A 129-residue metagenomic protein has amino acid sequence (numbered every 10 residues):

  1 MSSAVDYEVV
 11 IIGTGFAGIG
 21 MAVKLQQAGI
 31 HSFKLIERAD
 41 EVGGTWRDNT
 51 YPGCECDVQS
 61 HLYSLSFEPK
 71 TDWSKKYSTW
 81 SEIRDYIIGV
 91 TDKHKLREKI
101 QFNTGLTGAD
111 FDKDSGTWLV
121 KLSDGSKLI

Functional and structural regions predicted by a protein language model:
S2-A4, L128: Short, flexible hinge/linker loops that cap or flank conserved catalytic cores
V5, E41, D48, V58 (+1 more regions): FAD-dinucleotide binding site
D6-L35: N-terminal Rossmann-like FAD-binding beta1-loop-alpha1 element of flavoenzymes
I19, V42-G43: Catalytic P-loop NTPase motifs of RecA-like helicase/translocase cores
T45-G89: Glycine-rich active-site loop/strand segments that organize a redox cofactor
K75-I129: Feature captures the FAD/FMN-dependent oxidoreductase FAD-binding
